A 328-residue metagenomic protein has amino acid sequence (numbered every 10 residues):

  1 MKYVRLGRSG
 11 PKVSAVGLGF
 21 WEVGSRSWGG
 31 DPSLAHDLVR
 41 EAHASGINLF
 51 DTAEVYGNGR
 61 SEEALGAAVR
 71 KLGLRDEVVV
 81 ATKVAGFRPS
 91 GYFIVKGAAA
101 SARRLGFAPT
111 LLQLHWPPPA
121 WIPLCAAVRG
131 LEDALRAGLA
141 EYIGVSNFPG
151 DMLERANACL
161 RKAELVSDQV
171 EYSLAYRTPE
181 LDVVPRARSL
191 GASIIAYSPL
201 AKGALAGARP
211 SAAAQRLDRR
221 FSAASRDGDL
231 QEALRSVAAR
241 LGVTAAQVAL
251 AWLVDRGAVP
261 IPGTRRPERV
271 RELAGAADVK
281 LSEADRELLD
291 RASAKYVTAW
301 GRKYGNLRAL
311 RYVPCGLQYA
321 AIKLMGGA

Functional and structural regions predicted by a protein language model:
M1-V78, G316-L317, A321-A328: N-terminal binding-site loop/beta-alpha segment at the start of enzyme catalytic domains that lines or forms
G7-G10, G66-D76, A99-F107, D133-L135 (+1 more regions): Acidic (Asp/Glu)-rich catalytic clusters
S14-A15, D51, R75-V78, A108-L111 (+4 more regions): Short acidic capping loops at alpha-helix termini that bridge into adjacent secondary structure
R26-G29, A53-E62, F87-Y92, P119-I122 (+2 more regions): Acidic-and-aromatic substrate-binding clefts and catalytic sites of carbohydrate-active enzymes
G29-A42, S90-L105, A126, D151-E154: Short, acidic/polar
D76-R88, L111-H115, Q169-Y172: A short, structured active-site edge motif that brings together acidic residues
L105-W121: Active-site groove signature of glycoside hydrolases
P117-A299, G305-A328: Beta/alpha (TIM)-barrel catalytic core signal, keyed to glycine-rich beta->alpha loops juxtaposed to Asp/Glu that bind
